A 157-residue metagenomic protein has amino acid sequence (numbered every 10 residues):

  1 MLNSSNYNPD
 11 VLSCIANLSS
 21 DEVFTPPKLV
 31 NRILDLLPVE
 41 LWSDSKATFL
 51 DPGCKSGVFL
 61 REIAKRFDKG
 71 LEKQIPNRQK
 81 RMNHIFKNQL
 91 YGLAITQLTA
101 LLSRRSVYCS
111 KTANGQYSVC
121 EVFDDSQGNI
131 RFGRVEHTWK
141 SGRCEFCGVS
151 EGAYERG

Functional and structural regions predicted by a protein language model:
L2-G157: SAM-dependent methyltransferase catalytic region
